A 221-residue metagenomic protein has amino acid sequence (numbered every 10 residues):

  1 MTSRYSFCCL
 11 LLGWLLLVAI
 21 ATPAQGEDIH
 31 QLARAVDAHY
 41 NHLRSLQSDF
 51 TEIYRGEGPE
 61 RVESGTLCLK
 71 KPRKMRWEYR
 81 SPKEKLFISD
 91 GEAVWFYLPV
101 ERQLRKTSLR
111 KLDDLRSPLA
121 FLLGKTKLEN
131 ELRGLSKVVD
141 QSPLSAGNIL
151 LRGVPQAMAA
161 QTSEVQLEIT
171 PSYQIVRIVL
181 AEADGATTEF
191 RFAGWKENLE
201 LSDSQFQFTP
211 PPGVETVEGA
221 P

Functional and structural regions predicted by a protein language model:
M1-L12: Bacterial N-terminal signal peptides that target proteins for export
L16-V18, T22-R61, P210-P221: N-terminal leader/targeting segments and the immediate start of mature chains
L43-S45, V62-S64, K70-P72, P82 (+5 more regions): Extracytoplasmic
T51-R55, E78-R80, Y97-P99, V154-Q156 (+1 more regions): A generic structural motif
T66-P118, T188: An acidic-aromatic
R102-N148: Flexible, surface-exposed loop/linker segments and immediately adjacent secondary-structure boundaries
N130-G213, V217-A220: Gly/Pro-enriched, hydrophobic low-complexity segments that function as extracytoplasmic propeptides/linkers
